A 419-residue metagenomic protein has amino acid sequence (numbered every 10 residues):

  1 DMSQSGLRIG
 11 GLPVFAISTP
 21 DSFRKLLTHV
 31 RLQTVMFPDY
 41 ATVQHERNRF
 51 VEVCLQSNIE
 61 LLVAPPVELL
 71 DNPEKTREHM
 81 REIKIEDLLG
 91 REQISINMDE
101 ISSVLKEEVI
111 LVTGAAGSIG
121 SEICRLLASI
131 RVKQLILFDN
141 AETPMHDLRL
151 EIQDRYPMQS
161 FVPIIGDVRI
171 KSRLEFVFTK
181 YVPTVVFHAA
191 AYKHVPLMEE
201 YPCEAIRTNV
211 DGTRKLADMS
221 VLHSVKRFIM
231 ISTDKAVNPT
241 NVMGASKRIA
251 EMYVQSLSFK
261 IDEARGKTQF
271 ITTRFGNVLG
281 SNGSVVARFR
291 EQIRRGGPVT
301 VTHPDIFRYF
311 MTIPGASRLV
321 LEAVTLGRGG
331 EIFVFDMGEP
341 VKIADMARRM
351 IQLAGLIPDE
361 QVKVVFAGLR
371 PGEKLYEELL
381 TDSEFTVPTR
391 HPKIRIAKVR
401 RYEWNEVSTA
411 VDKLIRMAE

Functional and structural regions predicted by a protein language model:
D1-A64, L70-N72, N140-D147, D154 (+2 more regions): A solvent-exposed beta-alpha-beta segment
L27-T34, V132-K133, V177-F187, V195 (+1 more regions): Proline-aspartate-enriched helix->loop->beta-strand connector
H45-A64, Q134-A141, H146, T179-Y181 (+2 more regions): NAD(P)-cofactor binding segment of oxidoreductase domains
S57, D71-P73, H188, Y192-M252 (+1 more regions): Conserved Rossmann-fold NAD(P)-dependent oxidoreductase catalytic core, especially the SDR/UDP-sugar
K75-E86, G90-V182: N-terminal Rossmann/SDR dinucleotide-binding element
E100-S102, S256-E419: Strand-loop microenvironment adjacent to phosphate/nucleotide-handling motifs in alpha/beta enzyme folds
T113, F138, V186-A190, F228-T233 (+1 more regions): SDR active-site strand-loop-helix element
P163, A205, F228, F270-T273 (+1 more regions): Hydrophobic/aromatic anchor residues within beta-strands of the central parallel beta-sheet of Rossmann-like
